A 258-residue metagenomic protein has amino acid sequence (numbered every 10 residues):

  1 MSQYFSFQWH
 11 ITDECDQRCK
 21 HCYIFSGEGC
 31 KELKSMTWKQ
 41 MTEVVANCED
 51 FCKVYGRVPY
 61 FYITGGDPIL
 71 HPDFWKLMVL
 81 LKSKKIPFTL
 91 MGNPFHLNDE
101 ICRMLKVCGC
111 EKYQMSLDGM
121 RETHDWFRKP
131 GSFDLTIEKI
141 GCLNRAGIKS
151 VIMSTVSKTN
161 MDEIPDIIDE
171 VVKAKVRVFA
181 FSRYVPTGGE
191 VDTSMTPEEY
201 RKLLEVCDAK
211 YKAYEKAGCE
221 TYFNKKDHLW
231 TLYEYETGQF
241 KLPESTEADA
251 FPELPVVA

Functional and structural regions predicted by a protein language model:
M1-E111, E199: Conserved alpha-helical substructure of the radical SAM core
Q8-H10, Y62-T64, T89-N93, Q114-D118 (+3 more regions): A cross-family glycoside hydrolase active-site/sugar-binding cleft signature
Q17, E122, S150: Glycine-centered loop/turn positions within well-structured domains that cap or flank conserved ligand/cofactor-binding
K20, D99, E122-D125, D162-P165: Alpha-helical elements of the RecA-like P-loop NTPase motor core of helicases
K31, M36, K112, W126-A258: Radical SAM enzyme [4Fe-4S]-AdoMet core and its adjacent flexible, acidic and glycine-rich loops/tails across
I69, R121, W230: Glycine-rich nucleotide phosphate-binding loop and flanking beta-alpha elements of Rossmann-like dinucleotide-binding
D73, E100, T123, L232-E234: Phosphate- and divalent-cation-binding pockets in alpha/beta enzyme and binding domains that engage nucleotide-derived
G119-R121, P186: A glycine-centered beta->alpha junction motif in the catalytic cores of kinase/phosphotransferase enzymes
